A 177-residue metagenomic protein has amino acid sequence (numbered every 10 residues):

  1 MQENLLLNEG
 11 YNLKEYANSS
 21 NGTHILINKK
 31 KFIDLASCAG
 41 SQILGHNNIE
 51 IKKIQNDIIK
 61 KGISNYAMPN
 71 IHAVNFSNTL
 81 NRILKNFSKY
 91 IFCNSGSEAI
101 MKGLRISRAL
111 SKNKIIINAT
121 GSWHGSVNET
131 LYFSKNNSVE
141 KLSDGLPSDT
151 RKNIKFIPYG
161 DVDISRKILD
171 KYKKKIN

Functional and structural regions predicted by a protein language model:
M1-I25, I157: Active-site-adjacent loop/helix segments that line or gate small-molecule/cofactor pockets in enzymes
N4, K31-N113: Glycine-rich loop-to-alpha-helix module at the N-terminal edge of alpha/beta enzyme cores
K14-E15, T23, I33, S41-Q42 (+6 more regions): Flexible, active-site-adjacent loop/turn segments at secondary-structure boundaries
N18, N28, P147-T150: A generic structural signal for short, non-catalytic loop/turn and secondary-structure boundary residues
N21-F32, K174: N-terminal glycine-rich anion-binding loops that anchor highly charged ligand groups
L26-I27, L44-H46, Y132-F133: Short beta-strand-to-turn element immediately C-terminal to the catalytic PLP-Schiff-base lysine in fold type I
N78-K174: PLP-dependent aspartate aminotransferase-fold enzymes
N177: Condensing-enzyme catalytic core mediating Claisen C-C bond formation in acyl metabolism
